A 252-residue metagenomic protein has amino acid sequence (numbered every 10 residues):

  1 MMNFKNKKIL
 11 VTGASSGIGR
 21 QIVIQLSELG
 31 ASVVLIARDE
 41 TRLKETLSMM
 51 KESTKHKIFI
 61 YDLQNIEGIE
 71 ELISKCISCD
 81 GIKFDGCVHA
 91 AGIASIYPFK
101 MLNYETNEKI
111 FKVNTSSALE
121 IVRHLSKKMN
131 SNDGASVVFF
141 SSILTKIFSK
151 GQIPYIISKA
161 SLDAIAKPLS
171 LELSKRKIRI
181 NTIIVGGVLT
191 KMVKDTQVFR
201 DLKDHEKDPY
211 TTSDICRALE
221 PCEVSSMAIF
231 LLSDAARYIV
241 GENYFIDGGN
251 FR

Functional and structural regions predicted by a protein language model:
S15-S16: Conserved glycine-rich cofactor-binding loop
P98-F99, T106-F111, P209: Substrate-binding pocket helix/loop in short-chain dehydrogenase/reductase
L119, R217-I246, F251: C-terminal substrate-recognition "lid" of short-chain dehydrogenase/reductases
V122, S158: Active-site helix of classical SDR
K127, L171-K175, R237: Alpha-helical segment proximal to the catalytic Tyr-Lys
S142: Residue(s) in the substrate-gating loop at a strand-loop-helix junction that position the organic substrate next
K175, G187-T212: A glycine/serine/threonine-rich, flexible loop-to-helix segment that serves as the NAD(P) cofactor-binding "lid"
